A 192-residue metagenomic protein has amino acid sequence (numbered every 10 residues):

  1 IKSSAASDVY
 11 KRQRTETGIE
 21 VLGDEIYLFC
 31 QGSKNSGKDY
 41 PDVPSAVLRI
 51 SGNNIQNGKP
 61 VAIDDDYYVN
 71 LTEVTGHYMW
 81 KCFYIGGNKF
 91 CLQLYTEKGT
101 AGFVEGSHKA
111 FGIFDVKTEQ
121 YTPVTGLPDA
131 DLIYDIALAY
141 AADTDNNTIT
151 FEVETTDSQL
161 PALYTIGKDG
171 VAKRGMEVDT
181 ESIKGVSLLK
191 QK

Functional and structural regions predicted by a protein language model:
I1-A6, Y10: Single conserved hydrophobic/aromatic residue that forms the stacking wall/gate of nucleotide- or nucleobase-binding
S4, D42-N54, G106-T118, L163-K168: Beta-propeller blade signature
Q13-T15, V43, Y78-M79, S107 (+2 more regions): Beta-rich catalytic cores
T15-D24, G76-G87, D135-D145, G185-K192: Structural signature of eukaryotic scaffold interfaces centered on beta-propeller domains
L22-E105: Long, well-ordered mid-to-C-terminal structural blocks that present hydrophobic/aromatic surfaces
I63-Y78, Y121-A141, A172-G185: Conserved blade-ending motifs and adjacent loop-strand segments that build the rim/top face of beta-propeller domains
L94, I113, T125-Q159, L163-K168: Extracellular low-complexity, Gly/Ser/Thr-rich intrinsically disordered linkers and protease-sensitive activation/hinge
V153-K192: Hydrophobic, glycine-enriched assembly/anchoring segments
